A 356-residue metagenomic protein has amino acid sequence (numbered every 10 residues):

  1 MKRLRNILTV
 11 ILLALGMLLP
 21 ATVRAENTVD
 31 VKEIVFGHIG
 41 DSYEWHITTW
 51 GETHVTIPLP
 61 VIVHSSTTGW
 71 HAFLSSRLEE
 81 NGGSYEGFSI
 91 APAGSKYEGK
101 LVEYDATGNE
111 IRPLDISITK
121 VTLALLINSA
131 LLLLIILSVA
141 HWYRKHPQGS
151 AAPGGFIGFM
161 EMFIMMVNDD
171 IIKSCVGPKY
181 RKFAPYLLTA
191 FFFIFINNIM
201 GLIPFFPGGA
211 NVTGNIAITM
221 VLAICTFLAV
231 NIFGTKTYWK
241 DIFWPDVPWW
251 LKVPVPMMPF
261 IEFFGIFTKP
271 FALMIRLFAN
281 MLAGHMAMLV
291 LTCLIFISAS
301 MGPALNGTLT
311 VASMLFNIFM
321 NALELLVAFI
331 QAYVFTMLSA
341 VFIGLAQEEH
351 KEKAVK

Functional and structural regions predicted by a protein language model:
K2-I7, P20-G154: Perimembrane topogenic segments of multi-pass inner/organellar membrane proteins
N6, C175-A184, A279: Membrane-interface helix starts
V10-L18: Bacterial N-terminal signal peptides
I111-L114, M165-K179: Cytosolic juxtamembrane amphipathic/interface segments immediately preceding and feeding into a transmembrane helix
V121-T122, R181-Y186, G214-I216: Alpha-helical transmembrane segments and their helix-start/interface "positive-inside/aromatic belt" motifs in integral
A124-A130, N211-A223: Selective recognition of hydrophobic, aromatic-rich stretches within alpha-helical transmembrane segments of polytopic
L134-I172, G234-D241, H350-K351: Juxtamembrane interface elements at the cytosolic ends of transmembrane helices in multi-pass membrane proteins
L188-F192, I196-I203, A217-V221, C225-M337 (+1 more regions): Hydrophobic alpha-helical transmembrane segments and adjacent short intramembrane/lumenal linkers of inner/organellar
